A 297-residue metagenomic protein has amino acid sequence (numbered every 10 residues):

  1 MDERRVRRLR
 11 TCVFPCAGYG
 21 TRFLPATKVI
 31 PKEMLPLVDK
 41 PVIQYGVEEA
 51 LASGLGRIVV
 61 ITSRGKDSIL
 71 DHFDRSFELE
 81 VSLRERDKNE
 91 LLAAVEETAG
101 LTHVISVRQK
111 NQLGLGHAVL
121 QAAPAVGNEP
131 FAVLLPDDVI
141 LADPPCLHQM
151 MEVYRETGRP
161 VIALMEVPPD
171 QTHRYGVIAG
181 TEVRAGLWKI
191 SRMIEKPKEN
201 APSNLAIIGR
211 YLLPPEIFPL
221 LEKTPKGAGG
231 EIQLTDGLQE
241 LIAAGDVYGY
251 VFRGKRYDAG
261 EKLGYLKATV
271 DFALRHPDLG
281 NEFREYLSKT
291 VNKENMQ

Functional and structural regions predicted by a protein language model:
M1-R8, E285-Q297: Basic/polar N-terminal segments that are highly enriched at the extreme N-terminus, encompassing both cleavable
D2-K88, P145-Q149: N-terminal glycine-rich phosphate-binding loop and ensuing alpha1 helix
T11, G56-I58, H103, P130 (+3 more regions): Residues at the starts of beta-strands that form the adenosine-phosphate
G18, R64, D138, P145 (+2 more regions): Alpha-helix/helix-capping structural signal
D71, E78-S82, N89-G180, L213-P215 (+1 more regions): Conserved beta-loop-beta/alpha segment of the NTase-like Rossmann-fold superfamily that binds/positions NTPs
M151-R155, R184-E285: Catalytic-core segments of class I nucleotidyltransferases/pyrophosphorylases that form NMP-activated intermediates
